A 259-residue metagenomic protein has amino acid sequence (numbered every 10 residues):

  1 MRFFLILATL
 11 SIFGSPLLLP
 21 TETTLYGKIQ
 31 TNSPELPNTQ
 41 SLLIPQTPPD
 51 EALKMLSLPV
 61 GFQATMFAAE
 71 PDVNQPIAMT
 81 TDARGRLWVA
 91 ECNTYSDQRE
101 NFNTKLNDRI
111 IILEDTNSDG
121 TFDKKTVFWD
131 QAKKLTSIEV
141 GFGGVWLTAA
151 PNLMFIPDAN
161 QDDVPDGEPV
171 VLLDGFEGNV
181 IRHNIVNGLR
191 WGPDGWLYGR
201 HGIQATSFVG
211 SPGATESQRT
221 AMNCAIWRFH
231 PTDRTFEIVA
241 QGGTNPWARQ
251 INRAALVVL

Functional and structural regions predicted by a protein language model:
F4-P16: Bacterial N-terminal signal peptides
L17-L259: Beta-propeller domains with acidic blade repeats across secreted/periplasmic ectodomains and cytosolic WD/CNH propellers
